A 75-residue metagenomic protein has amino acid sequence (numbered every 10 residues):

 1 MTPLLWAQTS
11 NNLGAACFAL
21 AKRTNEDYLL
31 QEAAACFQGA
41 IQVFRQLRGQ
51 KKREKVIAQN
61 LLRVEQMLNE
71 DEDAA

Functional and structural regions predicted by a protein language model:
M1, F18-E32, M67-A75: Short coil/turn connectors between adjacent alpha-helices in alpha-solenoid helical repeat scaffolds
M1-W6, V43-Q50: Flexible helix-coil transition and linker loops at the boundaries of alpha-helical arrays
L4-A19, K52-M67: Conserved alpha-helical positions within TPR/SEL1-like repeat arrays
G14-A16, A33, A40: Small-residue (primarily alanine) positions within well-ordered alpha-helices, especially packing/interaction faces
Q42-R45, Q66-N69: Charged/polar positions within long, soluble alpha-helices
